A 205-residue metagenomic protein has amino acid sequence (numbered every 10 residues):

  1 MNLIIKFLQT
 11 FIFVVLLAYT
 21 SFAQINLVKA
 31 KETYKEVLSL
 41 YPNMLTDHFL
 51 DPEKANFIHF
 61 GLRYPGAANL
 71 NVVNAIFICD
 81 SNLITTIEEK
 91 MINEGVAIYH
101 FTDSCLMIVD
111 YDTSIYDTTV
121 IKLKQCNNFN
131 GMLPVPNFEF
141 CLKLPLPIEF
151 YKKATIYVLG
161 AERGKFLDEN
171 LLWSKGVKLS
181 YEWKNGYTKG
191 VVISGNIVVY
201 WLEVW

Functional and structural regions predicted by a protein language model:
M1-A30: Bacterial Sec-dependent N-terminal signal peptides
A18, T33, E149-F150, I156 (+2 more regions): Intrinsically disordered, low-complexity N-terminal regions enriched in serine/proline/glycine with scattered basic
Q24-I25, E203-W205: Short amphipathic alpha-helical segments
I25-L45: N-terminal low-complexity, Pro/Thr/Ser-rich intrinsically disordered segments that act as propeptides or flexible
K29, V198-Y200: Conserved short hydrophobic patches within well-ordered secondary structure
L38-E162: Surface-exposed acidic loop/strand-edge motifs in secreted or periplasmic proteins that form small linear binding
T155-W183: Short linear interaction motifs
S180-G195, L202-E203: Short, exposed beta-strand-loop hairpins at the edges of beta-sheets in extracellular/periplasmic proteins
